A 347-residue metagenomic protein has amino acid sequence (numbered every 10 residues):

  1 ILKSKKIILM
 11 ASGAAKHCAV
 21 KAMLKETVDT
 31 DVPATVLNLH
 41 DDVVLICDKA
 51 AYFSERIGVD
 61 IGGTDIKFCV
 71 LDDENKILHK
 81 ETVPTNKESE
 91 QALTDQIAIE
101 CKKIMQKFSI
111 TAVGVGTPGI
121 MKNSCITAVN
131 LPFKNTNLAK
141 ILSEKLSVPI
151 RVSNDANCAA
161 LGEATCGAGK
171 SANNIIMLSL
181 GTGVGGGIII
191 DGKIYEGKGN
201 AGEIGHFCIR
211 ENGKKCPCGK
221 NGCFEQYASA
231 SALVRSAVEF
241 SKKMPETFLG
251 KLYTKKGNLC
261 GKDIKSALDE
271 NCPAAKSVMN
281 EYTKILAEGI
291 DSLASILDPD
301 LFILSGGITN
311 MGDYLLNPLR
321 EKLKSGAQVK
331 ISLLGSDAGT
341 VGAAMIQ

Functional and structural regions predicted by a protein language model:
I1-F53: Conserved phosphate- and dinucleotide-binding cores of soluble alpha/beta proteins, encompassing both enzyme active
I8, E55-V59, I176-L178: Conserved beta-strand elements of the Class I
G13, D155, G181, A343: Active-site glycine-centered loops adjacent to acidic/histidine catalytic or metal-binding residues that shape
V44, I66-V70, G119, G185-I189: Short beta-strand scaffold segments in enzyme catalytic cores
C47, I150-N154: General beta-strand structural signal in soluble alpha/beta enzymes
S54-V113, M121-I126, K140-V148, G162-A172 (+1 more regions): ATP-binding/phosphotransfer module of carbohydrate and carboxylate kinases, centering on a glycine-rich
P84-N86, K198-I204: A short acidic/small-residue loop/turn micro-motif
